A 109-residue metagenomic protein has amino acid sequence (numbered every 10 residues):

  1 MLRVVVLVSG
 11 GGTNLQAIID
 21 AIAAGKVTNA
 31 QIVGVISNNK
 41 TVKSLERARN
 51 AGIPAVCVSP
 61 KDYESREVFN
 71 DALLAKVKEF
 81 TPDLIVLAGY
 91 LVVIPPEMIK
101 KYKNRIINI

Functional and structural regions predicted by a protein language model:
M1-I109: One-carbon transfer enzymes
